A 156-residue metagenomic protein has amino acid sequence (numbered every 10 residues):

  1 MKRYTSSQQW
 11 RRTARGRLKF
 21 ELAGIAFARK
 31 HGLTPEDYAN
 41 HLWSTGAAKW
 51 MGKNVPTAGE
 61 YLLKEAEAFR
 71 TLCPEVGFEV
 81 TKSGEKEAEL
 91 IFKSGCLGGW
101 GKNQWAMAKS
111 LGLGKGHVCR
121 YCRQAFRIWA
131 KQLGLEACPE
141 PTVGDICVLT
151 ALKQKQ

Functional and structural regions predicted by a protein language model:
M1-R120, K131-G144, V148-T150, Q154-Q156: N-terminal accessory segment detector
